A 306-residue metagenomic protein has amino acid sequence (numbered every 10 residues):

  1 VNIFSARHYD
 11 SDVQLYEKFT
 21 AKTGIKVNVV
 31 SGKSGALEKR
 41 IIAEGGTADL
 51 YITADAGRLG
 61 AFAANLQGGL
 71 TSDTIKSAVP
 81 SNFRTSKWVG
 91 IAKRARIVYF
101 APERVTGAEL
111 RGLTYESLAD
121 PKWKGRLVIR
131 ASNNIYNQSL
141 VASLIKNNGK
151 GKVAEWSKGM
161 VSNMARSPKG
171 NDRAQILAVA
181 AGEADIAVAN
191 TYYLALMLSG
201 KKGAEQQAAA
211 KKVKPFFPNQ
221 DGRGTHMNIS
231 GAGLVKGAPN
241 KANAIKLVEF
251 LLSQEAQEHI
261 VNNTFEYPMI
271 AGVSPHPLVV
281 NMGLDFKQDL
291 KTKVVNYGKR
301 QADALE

Functional and structural regions predicted by a protein language model:
V1-A61: Early extracytoplasmic/lumenal segment of secretory-pathway proteins
F4-R7, F100-P102, G107-A108, K122-N148 (+2 more regions): Short beta-strand->loop
L15, W156, N190, S230 (+2 more regions): Short amphipathic alpha-helical coupling segments at ligand-binding clamshell hinges and other catalytic/signaling
G46-Y51, Q67-V98, E116, R126-I129: A structural signal for short loop-to-beta-strand junctions that line the ligand-binding cleft of periplasmic/secreted
Q67-S77, W88-V89, E116, A204-H226 (+1 more regions): Short beta-strand->loop
Y99-R104, M227-N240, H259-N263: A bilobed periplasmic-binding-protein/Venus flytrap-type ligand-binding module shared by bacterial periplasmic
S143-P218: Ligand-binding pocket segment of bilobal, Venus flytrap-like solute-binding proteins
Q257-E306: C-terminal capping/gating helix-and-loop segments adjacent to ligand/active sites or protein-protein/ligand interfaces
